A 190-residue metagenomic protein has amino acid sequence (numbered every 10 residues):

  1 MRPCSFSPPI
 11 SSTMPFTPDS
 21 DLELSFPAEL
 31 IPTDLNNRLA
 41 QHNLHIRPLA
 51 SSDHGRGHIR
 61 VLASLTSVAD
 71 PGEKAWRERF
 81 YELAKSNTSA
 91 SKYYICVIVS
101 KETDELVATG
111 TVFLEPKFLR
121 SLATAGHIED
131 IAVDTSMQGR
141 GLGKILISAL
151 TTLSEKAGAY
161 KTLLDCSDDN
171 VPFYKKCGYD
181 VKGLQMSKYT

Functional and structural regions predicted by a protein language model:
E23-E78: Short amphipathic alpha-helix that is part of the acyltransferase structural core
L44, T103-T109, G126: Glycine-rich phosphate/pyrophosphate-binding loop shared by adenosine-nucleotide-utilizing enzymes
P71, Y81-V97, H127, Q185: A short helix-loop-beta-strand connector motif used in the catalytic cores of GNAT acetyltransferases and, in some
I95-V99, E105-L114, A132: Conserved beta-strand in the GNAT
L122-T135, L184-S187: Conserved acetyl-CoA binding element of GNAT-fold acetyltransferases
D130-V133, G139-T152, K176: Conserved acetyl-CoA-binding loop-helix of GNAT-fold acetyltransferases
I147, S154-S167: Conserved GNAT acetyl-CoA-binding A-motif
L163-P172, D180, S187-T190: Conserved beta-strand-loop-alpha-helix junction that forms the acyl-donor binding cleft
